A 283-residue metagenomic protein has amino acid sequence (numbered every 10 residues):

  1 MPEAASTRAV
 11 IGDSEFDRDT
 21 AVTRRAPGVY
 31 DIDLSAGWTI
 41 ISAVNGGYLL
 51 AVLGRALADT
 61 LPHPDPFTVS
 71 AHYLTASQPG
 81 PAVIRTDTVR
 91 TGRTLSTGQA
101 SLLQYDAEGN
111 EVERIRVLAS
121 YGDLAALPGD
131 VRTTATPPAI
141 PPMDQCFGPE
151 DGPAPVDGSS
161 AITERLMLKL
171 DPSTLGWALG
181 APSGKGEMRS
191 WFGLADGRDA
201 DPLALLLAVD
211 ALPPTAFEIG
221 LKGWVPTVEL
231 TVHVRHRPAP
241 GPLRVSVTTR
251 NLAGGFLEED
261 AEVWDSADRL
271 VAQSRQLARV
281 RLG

Functional and structural regions predicted by a protein language model:
M1-G283: Terminal targeting signals and extreme-terminal segments of soluble enzymes
